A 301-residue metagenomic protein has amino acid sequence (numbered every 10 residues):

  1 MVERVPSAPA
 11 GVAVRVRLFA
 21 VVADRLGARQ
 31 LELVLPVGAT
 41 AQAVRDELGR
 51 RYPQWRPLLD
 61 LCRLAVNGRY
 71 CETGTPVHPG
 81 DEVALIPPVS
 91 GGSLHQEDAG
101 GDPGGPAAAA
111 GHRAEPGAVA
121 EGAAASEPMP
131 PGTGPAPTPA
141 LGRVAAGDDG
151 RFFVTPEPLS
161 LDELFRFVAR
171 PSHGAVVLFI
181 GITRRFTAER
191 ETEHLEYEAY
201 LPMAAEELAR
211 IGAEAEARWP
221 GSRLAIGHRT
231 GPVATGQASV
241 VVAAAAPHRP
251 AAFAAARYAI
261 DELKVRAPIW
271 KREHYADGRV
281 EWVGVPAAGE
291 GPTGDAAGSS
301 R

Functional and structural regions predicted by a protein language model:
V2-S7, G11, R15-R17, E82-P88 (+7 more regions): N-terminal, polar/charged subdomain of small-to-medium soluble alpha/beta proteins
G11-R29: Eukaryote-biased recognition of intrinsically disordered, low-complexity regulatory segments
R15, E32-V34, P76, E196: Generic structural detector for well-ordered beta-strands
A28-A39: Short, contiguous acidic and Ser/Thr-rich linear segments
T40-Y52: Short amphipathic, charge-patterned alpha-helical segments
P53-A65: Short loop-to-beta-strand transition segments
R63-T75: Short acidic beta-strand-loop surface patches of small beta-rich interaction domains
